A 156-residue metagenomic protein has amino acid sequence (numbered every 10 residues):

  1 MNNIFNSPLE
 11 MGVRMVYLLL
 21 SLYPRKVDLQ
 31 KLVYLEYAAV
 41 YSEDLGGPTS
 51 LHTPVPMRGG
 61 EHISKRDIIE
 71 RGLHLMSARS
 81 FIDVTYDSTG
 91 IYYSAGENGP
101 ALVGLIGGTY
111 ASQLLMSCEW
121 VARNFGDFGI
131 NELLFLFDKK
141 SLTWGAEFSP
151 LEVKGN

Functional and structural regions predicted by a protein language model:
M1-G60: Short, amphipathic alpha-helical interface elements at domain boundaries that mediate macromolecular binding
I4-N6, E10-M11, L45, G59 (+3 more regions): Intrinsically disordered, low-complexity, basic-enriched segments
L19-Y23, A39, M76, I106 (+1 more regions): Generic structural signal for hydrophobic core residues of well-folded globular domains
S42-G46, S80-D83, I106: Amphipathic alpha-helical interaction segments
I69-S80: Basic amphipathic alpha-helical segments that dock to polyanions
V84-Y110, L114-E119: Accessory beta->alpha helical hairpin/"wing" motif in late/C-terminal subdomains of nucleic-acid enzymes
G107-N156: Exposed, interaction-prone assembly regions rather than primary DNA-binding/catalytic cores
